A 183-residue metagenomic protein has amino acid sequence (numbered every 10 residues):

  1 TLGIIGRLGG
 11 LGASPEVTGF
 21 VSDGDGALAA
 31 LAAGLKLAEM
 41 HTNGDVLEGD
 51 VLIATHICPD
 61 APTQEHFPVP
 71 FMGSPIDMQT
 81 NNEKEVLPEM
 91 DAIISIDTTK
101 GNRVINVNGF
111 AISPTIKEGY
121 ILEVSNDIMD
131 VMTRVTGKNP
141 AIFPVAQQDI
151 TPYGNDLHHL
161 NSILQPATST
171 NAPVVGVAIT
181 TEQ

Functional and structural regions predicted by a protein language model:
L2-L8, P173: Short coil-to-beta-strand
I4, A13-T55: Alpha-helical metal-binding/catalytic segments enriched in His/Glu/Asp
I5-G6, A54-H56, I94-D97, A178-T180: Short beta-strand segments
E16, P62-V69, I105-N108: Short acidic, glycine/serine/threonine-rich loops at helix termini
V21-D23, N43-L47, K84-P88, P166-N171: Solvent-exposed alpha-helices and their adjacent loops that cap or buttress functional pockets in soluble metabolic
I57-G73, H158-S162: Short, electropositive alpha-helical surface patch
V69-I94: A glycine-rich helix N-cap at a beta->alpha junction
T98-Q183: Active-site-adjacent substrate-binding region of metalloamidase/peptidase-like peptide-processing proteins
